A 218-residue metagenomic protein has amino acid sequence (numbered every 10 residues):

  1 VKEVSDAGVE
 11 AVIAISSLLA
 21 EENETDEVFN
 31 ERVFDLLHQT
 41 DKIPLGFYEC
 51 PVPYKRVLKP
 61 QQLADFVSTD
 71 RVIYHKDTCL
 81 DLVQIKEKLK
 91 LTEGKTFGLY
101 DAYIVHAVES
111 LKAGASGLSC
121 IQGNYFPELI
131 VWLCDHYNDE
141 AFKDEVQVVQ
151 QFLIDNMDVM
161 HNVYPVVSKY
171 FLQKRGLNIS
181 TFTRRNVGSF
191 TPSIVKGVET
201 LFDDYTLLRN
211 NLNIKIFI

Functional and structural regions predicted by a protein language model:
V1, A107, K169: Short glycine-/small-residue-rich flexible loop motifs, especially phosphate/cofactor-binding loops
V1-K2, T96-L99, Q173: Helix-coil boundary/capping segments in enzymes
V1-V57: Active-site beta->alpha loop and helix N-cap motifs at the rims of alpha/beta catalytic domains
K2-A11, L63-V72, R175-N178: Short, electropositive alpha-helical surface patch
G8, K112-A115, Q122, F126-I218: C-terminal alpha-helical cap/extension of soluble enzyme domains
E10-N23, V28-N30, K76-T92, S116-G117 (+1 more regions): Repeat-unit-sized solenoid/scaffold elements
L37-Q39, C50-H161: Catalytic alpha/beta core domains of metabolic enzymes, predominantly
P44-L45, T96, A141, I179: Secondary-structure boundary/capping signal
